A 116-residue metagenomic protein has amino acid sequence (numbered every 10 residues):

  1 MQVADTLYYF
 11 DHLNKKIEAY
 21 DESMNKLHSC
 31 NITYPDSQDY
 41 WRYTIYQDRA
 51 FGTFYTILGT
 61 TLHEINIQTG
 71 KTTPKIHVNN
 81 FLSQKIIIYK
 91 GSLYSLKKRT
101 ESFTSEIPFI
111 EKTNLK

Functional and structural regions predicted by a protein language model:
M1, S37-Y46, N80-S92: Repeated scaffold domains used in trafficking and secretory/extracellular systems, primarily beta-propellers
M1-N25, N31: Acidic, serine/threonine- and glycine-rich low-complexity intrinsically disordered segments that serve as flexible
Y9, G52, T56, Y94-K97: Residue position within the beta-strands of beta-propeller blades
N14-K15, T56-G59, T100-F103: Short glycine/acidic-enriched loop and turn motifs that connect beta-strands
D21-N25, N66-G70, N114-K116: Short loop/turn segments that connect beta-strands within beta-propeller blades
C30-Q38, P74-N80: Surface loop/turn motifs at the tips and blade-to-blade linkers of beta-strand repeat domains
D36-I67: Loop/turn-rich, solvent-exposed surfaces of beta-rich toroidal or solenoidal domains
S83-K116: Blade-level signature of beta-propeller repeat domains, shared across WD40, Kelch, NHL, RCC1 and BNR/Asp-box propellers
